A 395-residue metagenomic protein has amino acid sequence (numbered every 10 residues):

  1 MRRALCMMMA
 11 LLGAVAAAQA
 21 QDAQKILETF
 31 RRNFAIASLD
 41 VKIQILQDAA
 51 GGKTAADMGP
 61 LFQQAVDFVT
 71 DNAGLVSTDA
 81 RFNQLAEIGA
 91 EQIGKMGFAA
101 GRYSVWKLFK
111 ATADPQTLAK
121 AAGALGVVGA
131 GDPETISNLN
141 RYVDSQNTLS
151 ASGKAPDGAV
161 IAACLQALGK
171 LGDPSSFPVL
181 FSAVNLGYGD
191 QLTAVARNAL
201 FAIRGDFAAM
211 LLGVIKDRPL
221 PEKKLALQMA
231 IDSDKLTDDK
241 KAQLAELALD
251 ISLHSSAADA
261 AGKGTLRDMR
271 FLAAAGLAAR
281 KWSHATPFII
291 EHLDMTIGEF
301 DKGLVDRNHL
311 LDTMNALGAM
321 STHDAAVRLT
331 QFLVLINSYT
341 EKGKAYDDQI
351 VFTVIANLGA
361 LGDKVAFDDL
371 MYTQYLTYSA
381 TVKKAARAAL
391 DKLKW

Functional and structural regions predicted by a protein language model:
M1-A4: Positively charged n-region of N-terminal signal peptides that target proteins for export
C6-V15: Bacterial N-terminal signal peptides
A14-A17, V305: Hydrophobic alpha-helical segments of integral membrane proteins
Q21-N33, T54-L75, F98-K110, A130-A151 (+7 more regions): Amphipathic alpha-helical scaffolding segments comprising HEAT/armadillo-like alpha-solenoid repeats
R32-A35, D40-A56, L75-F98, K107-L108 (+10 more regions): Structural detector for internal amphipathic alpha-helices that build alpha-solenoid repeat scaffolds
A113: Surface-exposed, active-site-proximal loop segments in enzymatic domains
Y375-T377, T381: Predominantly the C-terminal beta-signal and adjacent terminal strand-loop region of outer-membrane beta-barrel
